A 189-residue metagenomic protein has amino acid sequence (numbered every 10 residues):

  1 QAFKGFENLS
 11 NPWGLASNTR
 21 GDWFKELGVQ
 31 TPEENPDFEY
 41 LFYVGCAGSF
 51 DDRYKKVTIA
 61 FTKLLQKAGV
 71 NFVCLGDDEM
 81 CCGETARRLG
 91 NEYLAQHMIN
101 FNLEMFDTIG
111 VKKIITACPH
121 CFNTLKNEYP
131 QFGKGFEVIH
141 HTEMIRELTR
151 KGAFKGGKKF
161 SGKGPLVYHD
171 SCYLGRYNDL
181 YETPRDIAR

Functional and structural regions predicted by a protein language model:
Q1-A117, F122-Y129, G133, L148: Iron-sulfur-cluster electron-transfer modules
V44, H140-T142, D170: Short, structured patches in soluble enzyme cores that scaffold and shape functional sites
K56, H97, I139, E143 (+1 more regions): Conserved active-site and cofactor/substrate-binding residues in soluble primary-metabolism enzymes
C121-N123, M144-E147, C172-R176: Short, catalytically relevant binding-site loops at active-site mouths
F132-G162: Short, flexible loop segments at boundaries between secondary-structure elements
R150-R189: Redox cofactor-anchoring modules in respiratory/redox and cofactor-processing assemblies
